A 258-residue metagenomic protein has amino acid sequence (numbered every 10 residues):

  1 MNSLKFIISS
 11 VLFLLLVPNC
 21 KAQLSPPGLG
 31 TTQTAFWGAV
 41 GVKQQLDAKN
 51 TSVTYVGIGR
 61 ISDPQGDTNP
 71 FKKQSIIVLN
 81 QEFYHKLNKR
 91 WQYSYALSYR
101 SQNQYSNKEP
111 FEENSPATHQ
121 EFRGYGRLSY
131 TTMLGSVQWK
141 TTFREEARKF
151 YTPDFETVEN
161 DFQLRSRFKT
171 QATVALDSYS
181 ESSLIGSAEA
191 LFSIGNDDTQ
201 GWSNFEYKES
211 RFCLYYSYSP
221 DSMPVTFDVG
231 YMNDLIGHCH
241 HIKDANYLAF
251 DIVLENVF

Functional and structural regions predicted by a protein language model:
S25-G28, P64-N69, P110-S115, T152-E159 (+2 more regions): Extracellular loop and loop/strand-boundary signature of outer-membrane beta-barrel proteins
T32-F36, K73-I77, Q120-G124, N160-F168 (+2 more regions): Residues that define the transmembrane beta-barrel architecture of outer-membrane proteins
Q44, H85, L97-Y99, Y130-T132 (+3 more regions): Residue-level signature of outer-membrane beta-barrel architecture
A48-T54, K89-Y93, G135-W139, Y179-S183 (+2 more regions): Repeated loop/turn-to-beta-strand initiation elements of outer-membrane beta-barrel proteins
T54-V56, Y95, L128, T141-F143 (+3 more regions): Membrane-embedded beta-strand positions of outer-membrane beta-barrel proteins
V56-S62, L97-N103, T132-L134, E145-Y151 (+3 more regions): Transmembrane beta-strands of outer-membrane beta-barrel pores
L128, D244-F258: Outer-membrane beta-barrel "beta-signal"
F143-V225, N256-F258: Outer-membrane beta-barrel transmembrane domain signature
